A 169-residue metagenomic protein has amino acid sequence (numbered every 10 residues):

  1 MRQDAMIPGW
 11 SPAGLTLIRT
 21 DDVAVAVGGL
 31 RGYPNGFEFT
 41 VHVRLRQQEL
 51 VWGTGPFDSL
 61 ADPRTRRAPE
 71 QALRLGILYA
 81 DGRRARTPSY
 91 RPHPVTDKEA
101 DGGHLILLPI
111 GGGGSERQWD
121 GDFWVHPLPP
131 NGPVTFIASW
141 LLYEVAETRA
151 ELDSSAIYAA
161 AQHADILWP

Functional and structural regions predicted by a protein language model:
M1-I18, A24-A26: A eukaryote-biased signal for short, well-structured alpha-helical docking elements
A26-E38, R64-R66: Short, solvent-exposed beta-strand/turn "edge" segments of beta-rich domains on protein surfaces
F37-L45: Short, well-ordered beta-strand segments enriched in hydrophobic/aromatic residues
Q47-E49, E116, W140-R149: Short acidic/polar inter-strand loop motif in beta-rich domains
G53-L73: Short coil-to-beta strand junction motifs in C2/discoidin
A72-H126: Extended, solvent-exposed segments with strong compositional bias
L128-L142: Short, surface-exposed ligand- or partner-binding patches at beta-edge/loop junctions that are enriched in aromatics
A146-P169: Short beta-strand elements
